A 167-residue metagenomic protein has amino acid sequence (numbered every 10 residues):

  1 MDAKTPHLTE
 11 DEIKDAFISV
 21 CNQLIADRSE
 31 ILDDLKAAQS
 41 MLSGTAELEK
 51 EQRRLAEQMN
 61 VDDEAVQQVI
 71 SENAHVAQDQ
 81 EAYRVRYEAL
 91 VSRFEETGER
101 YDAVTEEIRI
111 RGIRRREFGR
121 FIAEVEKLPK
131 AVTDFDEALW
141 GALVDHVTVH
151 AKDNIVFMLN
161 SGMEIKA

Functional and structural regions predicted by a protein language model:
M1-A167: Amphipathic alpha-helical coiled-coil/heptad-repeat segments
